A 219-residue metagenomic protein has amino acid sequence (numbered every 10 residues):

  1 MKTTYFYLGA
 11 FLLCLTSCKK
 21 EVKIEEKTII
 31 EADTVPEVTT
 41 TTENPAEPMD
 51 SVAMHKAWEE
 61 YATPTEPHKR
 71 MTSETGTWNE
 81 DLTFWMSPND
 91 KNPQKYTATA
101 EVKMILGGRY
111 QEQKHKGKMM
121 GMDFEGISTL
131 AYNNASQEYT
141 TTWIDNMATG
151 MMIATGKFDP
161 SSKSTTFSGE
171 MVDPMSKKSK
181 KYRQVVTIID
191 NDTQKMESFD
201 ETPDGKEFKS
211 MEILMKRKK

Functional and structural regions predicted by a protein language model:
T3, K19-K91, K218-K219: Amphipathic/hydrophobic helical signal segments and adjacent flexible N-terminal regions that mediate secretion
F6-L13: Sec-dependent N-terminal signal peptides
L15-S17: C-terminal motif of bacterial Sec signal peptides marking the signal peptidase cleavage site
P45-M49, A53, M152-A154, K180-Q184 (+2 more regions): Asp-box/BNR beta-propeller blade signature and adjacent active/binding-site loops in extracellular glycan-interacting
A62, K177-K178, T202-S210: A short acidic/glycine-rich loop-to-helix N-cap element
D81-R183: Central antiparallel beta-sheet cores of small beta-barrel/beta-sandwich binding domains
L106, I188-D192: Residue-level recognition of beta-strand termini and adjacent short loop/turns
D192-D204: Low-complexity, intrinsically disordered Gly/Pro/Thr-rich segments
